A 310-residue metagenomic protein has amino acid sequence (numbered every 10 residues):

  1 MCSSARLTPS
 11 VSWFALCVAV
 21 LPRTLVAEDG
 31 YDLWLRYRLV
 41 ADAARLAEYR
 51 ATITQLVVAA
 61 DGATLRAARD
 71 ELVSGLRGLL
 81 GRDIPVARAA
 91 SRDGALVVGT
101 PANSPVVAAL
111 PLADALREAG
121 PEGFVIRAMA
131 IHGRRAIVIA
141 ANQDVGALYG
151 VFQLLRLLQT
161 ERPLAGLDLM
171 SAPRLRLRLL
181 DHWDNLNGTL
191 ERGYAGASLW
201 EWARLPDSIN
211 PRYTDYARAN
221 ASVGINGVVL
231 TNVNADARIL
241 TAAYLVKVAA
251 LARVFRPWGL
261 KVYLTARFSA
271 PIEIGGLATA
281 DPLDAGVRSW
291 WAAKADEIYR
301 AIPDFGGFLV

Functional and structural regions predicted by a protein language model:
S3, N103-S104, T241, D284: Polar helix-capping/helix-linker motif
R6-T8: Compositionally biased, low-complexity segments
L16, D61-E71, G75, L112-L309: Feature activates predominantly on carbohydrate-active enzymes
L25-R134, L164-L167: Acidic, contiguous N-terminal accessory segments
